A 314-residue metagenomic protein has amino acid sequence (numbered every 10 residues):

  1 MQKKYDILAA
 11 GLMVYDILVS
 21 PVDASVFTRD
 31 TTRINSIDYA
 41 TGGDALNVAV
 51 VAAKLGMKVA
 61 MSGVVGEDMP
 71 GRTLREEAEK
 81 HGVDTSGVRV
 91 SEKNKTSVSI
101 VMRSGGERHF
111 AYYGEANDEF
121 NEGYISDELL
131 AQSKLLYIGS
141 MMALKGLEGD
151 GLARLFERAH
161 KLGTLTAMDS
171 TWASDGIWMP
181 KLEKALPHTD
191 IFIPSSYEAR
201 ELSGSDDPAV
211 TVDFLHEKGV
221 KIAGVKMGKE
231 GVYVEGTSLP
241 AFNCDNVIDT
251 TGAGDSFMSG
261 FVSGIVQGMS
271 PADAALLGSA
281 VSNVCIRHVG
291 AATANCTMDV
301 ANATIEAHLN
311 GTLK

Functional and structural regions predicted by a protein language model:
M1-L8, R33, R158, P208-K314: Conserved phosphate-binding/catalytic region of the ribokinase-like
M1-V64, M69-E76, K80: Glycine-rich phosphate/adenosyl-contacting loop at the front of the ribokinase-like
Q2, L130-A131, L186: A short, aliphatic-rich alpha-helical micro-motif
V59, T85, T166-A167: Hydrophobic beta-strand scaffold residues
E77-K93: A glycine-rich helix N-cap at a beta->alpha junction
V90, V101-G149: Conserved phosphate-binding/catalytic loop of the ribokinase/pfkB sugar-kinase fold
F156, H160-L165, W172-P240: Conserved phosphate/ATP/ADP-binding segment of small-molecule kinases
